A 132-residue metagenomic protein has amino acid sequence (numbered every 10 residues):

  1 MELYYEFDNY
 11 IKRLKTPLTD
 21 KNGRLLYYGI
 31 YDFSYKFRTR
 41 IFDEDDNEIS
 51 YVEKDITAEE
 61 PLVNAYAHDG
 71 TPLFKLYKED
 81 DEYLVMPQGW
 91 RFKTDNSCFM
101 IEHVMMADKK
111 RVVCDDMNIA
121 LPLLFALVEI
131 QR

Functional and structural regions predicted by a protein language model:
M1-R132: Intrinsically disordered, low-complexity proline/glycine-rich segments
